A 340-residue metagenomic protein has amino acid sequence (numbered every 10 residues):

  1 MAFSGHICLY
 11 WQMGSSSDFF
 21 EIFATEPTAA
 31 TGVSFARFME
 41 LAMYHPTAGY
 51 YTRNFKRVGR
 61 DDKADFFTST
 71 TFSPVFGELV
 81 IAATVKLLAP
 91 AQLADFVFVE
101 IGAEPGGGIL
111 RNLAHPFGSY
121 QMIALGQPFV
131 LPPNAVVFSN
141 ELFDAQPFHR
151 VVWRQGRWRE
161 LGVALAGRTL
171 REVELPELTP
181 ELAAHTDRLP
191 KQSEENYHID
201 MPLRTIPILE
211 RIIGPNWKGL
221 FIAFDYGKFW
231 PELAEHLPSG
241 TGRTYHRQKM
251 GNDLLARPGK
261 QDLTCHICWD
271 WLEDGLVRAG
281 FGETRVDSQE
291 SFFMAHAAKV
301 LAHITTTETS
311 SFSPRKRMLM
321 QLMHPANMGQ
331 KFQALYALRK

Functional and structural regions predicted by a protein language model:
W11-N134, S291, M320-K340: Rossmann-like AdoMet
V99, V137-N140, F224: Active-site flanking residues adjacent to catalytic metal/cofactor-binding acidic residues
G102, L142, G227: Anionic group-transfer/hydrolysis microenvironments
F138-T186, E235-H246: A mobile, often basic/glycine-rich helix-loop segment that functions as the active-site lid/recognition loop
E181-K340: Long, Lys/Arg- and hydrophobic-enriched amphipathic alpha-helices
